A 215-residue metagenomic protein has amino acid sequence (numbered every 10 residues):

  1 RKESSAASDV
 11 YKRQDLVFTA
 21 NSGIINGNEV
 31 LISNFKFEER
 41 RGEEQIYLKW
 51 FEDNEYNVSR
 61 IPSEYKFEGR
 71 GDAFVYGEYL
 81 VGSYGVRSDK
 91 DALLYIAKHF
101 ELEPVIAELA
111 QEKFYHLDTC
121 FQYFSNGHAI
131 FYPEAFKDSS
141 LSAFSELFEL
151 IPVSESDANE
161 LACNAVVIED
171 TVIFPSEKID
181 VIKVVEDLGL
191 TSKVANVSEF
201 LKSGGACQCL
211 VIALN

Functional and structural regions predicted by a protein language model:
K2-A7, Y11: Single conserved hydrophobic/aromatic residue that forms the stacking wall/gate of nucleotide- or nucleobase-binding
R13-I25, F67-Y76, K113-S125, L161-V167: Structural signature of eukaryotic scaffold interfaces centered on beta-propeller domains
V30-S33, L80-S83, H128-F131, T171-P175: Short beta-strand elements that form the blades of beta-propeller/WD-repeat-like and other beta-sheet-rich scaffold
L31-D89: Hydrophobic alpha-helical segments and helix pairs
D91-N164, I168-E169, I179: Redox- and metal-dependent alpha/beta enzyme cores, enriched for Fe-S-associated oxidoreductases and cofactor-handling
C120, V197-L210: FAD-binding core of FAD-dependent oxidoreductases, characterized by glycine-rich FAD pyrophosphate-binding loops
L150-E155, I173-E186, S192-A195: A conserved acidic, glycine/proline-rich C-terminal tail/linker
V166-V167, A206-N215: Conserved, well-ordered active-site substructure
